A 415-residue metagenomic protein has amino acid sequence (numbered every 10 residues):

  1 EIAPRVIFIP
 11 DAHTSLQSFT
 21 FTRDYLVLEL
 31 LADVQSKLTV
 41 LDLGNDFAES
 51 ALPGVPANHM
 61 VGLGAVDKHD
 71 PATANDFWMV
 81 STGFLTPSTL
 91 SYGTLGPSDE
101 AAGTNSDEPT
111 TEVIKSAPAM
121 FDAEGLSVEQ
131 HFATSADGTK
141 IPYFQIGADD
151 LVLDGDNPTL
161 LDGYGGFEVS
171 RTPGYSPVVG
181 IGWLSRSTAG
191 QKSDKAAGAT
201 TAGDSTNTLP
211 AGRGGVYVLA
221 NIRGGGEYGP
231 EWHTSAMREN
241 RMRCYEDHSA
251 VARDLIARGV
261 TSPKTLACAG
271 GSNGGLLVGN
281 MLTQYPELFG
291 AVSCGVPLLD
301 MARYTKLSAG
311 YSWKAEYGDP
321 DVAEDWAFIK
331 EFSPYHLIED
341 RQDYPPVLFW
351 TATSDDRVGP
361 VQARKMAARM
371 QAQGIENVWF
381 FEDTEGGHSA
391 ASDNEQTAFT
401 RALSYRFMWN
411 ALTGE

Functional and structural regions predicted by a protein language model:
P4-D11, Q17-R23, E29, Q35-G155 (+2 more regions): Non-catalytic accessory segments flanking enzyme active sites
L28-E29, D76-V80, E168, L209 (+3 more regions): Long, ordered, helix-rich scaffold segments
T111, Q130, Y217-L219, F380: Conserved beta-strand scaffold positions in the cores of enzyme catalytic domains, especially in NTP/NDP-utilizing
D156-N157, F167-G180, D194, G198-S205 (+1 more regions): The serine-hydrolase catalytic nucleophile loop
P158-D162, Y217, V347: Hydrophobic beta-strand anchors of alpha/beta hydrolase catalytic cores
G163-G165, T351: The conserved beta1-alpha1 loop
R186-G198, A202-A211, L219-E415: Active-site-proximal cap/loop segments of hydrolase catalytic domains
